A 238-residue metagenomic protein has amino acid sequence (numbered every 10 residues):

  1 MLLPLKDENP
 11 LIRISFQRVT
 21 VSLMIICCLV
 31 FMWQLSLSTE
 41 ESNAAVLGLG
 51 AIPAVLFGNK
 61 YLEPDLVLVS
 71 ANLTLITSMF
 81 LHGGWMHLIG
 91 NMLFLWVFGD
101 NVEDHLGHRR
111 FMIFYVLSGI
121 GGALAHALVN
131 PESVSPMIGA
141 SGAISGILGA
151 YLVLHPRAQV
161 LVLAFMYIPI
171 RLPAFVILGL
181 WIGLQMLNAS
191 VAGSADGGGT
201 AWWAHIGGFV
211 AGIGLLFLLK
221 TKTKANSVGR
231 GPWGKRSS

Functional and structural regions predicted by a protein language model:
M1-S238: A detector for small-residue-rich transmembrane helices and their helix-helix packing motifs
